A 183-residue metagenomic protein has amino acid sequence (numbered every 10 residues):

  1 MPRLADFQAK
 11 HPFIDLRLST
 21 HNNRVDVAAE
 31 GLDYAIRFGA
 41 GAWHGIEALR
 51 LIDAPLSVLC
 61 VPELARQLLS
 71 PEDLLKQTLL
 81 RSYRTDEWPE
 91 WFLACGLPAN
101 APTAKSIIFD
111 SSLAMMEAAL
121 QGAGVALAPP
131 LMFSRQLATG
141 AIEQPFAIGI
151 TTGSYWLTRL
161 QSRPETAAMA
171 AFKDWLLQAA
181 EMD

Functional and structural regions predicted by a protein language model:
M1-H44: Central regulatory/effector-binding core of bacterial HTH transcription factors
P2-R3, E30, I46, L69 (+2 more regions): Generic recognition of short, well-ordered alpha-helical segments
A5-D6, G96-L97, F172-D174: Short, solvent-exposed amphipathic alpha-helical segments in soluble enzyme and RNA/protein-processing domains
F7, L16-L18, A118, I142 (+1 more regions): Hydrophobic packing within well-folded, soluble alpha/beta domains
P12-L16, F92-L93, L176: K/E-rich alpha-helical interaction surfaces of small helical-bundle regulatory domains
H21, V61, L160: Cofactor-binding loop segments of dinucleotide-utilizing enzymes, especially the Rossmann-like FAD- and NAD(P)+-binding
A29, G41-A123, A128-T152, A179-D183: C-terminal regulatory
I148-D183: A late-sequence structural motif
